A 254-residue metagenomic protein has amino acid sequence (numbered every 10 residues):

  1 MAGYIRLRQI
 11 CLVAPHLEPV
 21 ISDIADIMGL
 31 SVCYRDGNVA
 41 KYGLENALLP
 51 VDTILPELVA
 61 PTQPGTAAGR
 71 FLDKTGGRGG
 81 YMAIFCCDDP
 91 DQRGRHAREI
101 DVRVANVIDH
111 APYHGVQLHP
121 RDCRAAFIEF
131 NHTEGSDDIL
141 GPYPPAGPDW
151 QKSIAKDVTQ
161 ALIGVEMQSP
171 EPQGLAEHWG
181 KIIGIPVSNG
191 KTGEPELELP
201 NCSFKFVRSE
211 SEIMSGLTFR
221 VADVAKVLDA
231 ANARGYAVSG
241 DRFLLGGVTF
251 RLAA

Functional and structural regions predicted by a protein language model:
M1-E18, R78-F85, E134-A176, M214-L217: N-terminal beta-strand motif that seeds the catalytic metal site of vicinal oxygen chelate
M1-T66: An N-terminus-focused feature that recognizes amino-terminal "leader" regions
A2-Y4, C11-L12, H16, Y42 (+6 more regions): Short, low-complexity cationic-aromatic patches
E18-S31, D91-I100, E171-P186, A233: Amphipathic alpha-helical segments
P56-F85: A broadly used, surface-exposed interaction patch
E57, G94-G164, K191, E198-F206 (+2 more regions): Vicinal oxygen chelate
G77-D101: A gly/proline- and charged-residue-enriched helix-loop-helix capping module
Q168-V221: Acidic/His-leaning functional-site neighborhoods
